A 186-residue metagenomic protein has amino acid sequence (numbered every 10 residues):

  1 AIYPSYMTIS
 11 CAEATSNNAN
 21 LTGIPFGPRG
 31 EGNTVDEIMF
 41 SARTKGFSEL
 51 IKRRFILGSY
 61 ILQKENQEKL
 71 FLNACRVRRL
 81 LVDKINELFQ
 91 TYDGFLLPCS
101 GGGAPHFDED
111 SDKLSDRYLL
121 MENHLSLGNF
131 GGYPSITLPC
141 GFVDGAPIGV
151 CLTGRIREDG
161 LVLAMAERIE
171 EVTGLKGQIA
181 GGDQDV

Functional and structural regions predicted by a protein language model:
A1-M7, R54, G182: Flexible, acidic loop-helix segments that line cofactor/substrate-binding pockets
P4-Y6, N33-V35, K69-N73, V77 (+1 more regions): Short, surface-exposed loop/helix-turn segments at secondary-structure junctions that function as lids/hinges flanking
C11-A19: Short, structured active-site "lid" loops
N20, P25, K52-D83, T91 (+1 more regions): Structural helix-boundary/capping segments
R29-R53: Glycine-rich phosphate/pyrophosphate-binding loop and adjacent beta-alpha nucleotide/cofactor-binding cores
K64, G103-A104: Short glycine-rich, flexible loops that bind phosphorylated cofactors or substrates
C99: Glycine-rich, N-terminal phosphate-binding loop of Rossmann-like dinucleotide-binding domains
